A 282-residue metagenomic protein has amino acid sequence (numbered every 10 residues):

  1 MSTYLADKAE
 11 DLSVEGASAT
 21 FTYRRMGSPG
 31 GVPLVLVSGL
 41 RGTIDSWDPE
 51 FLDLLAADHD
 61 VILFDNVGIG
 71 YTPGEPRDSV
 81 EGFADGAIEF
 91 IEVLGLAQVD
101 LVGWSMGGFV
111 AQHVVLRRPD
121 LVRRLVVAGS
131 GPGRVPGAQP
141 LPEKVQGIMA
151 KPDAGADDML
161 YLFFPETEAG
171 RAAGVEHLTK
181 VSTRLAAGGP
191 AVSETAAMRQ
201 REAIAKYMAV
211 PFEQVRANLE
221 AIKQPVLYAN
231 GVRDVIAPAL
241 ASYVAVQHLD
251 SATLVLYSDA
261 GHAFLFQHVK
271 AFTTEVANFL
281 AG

Functional and structural regions predicted by a protein language model:
A17-P73: Conserved HGGG/HGGXW glycine-rich cap/lid loop of the alpha/beta-hydrolase fold
L63-V102: Active-site loop/oxyanion-hole signature of alpha/beta-hydrolase fold enzymes
L116, R123-G155: Flexible "cap/lid" loop of the alpha/beta hydrolase fold
P142, L160-A217: Alpha/beta-hydrolase
I222, Y228-N230: Short beta-strand/loop motif that positions the catalytic acidic residue of the alpha/beta-hydrolase fold
V235-A241: Conserved alpha/beta-hydrolase "acid-adjacent" motif
V246-A263: Catalytic histidine neighborhood in serine/cysteine hydrolases with alpha/beta-hydrolase-type architecture
A260-T273: Catalytic histidine-centered segment of alpha/beta-hydrolase-like enzymes
